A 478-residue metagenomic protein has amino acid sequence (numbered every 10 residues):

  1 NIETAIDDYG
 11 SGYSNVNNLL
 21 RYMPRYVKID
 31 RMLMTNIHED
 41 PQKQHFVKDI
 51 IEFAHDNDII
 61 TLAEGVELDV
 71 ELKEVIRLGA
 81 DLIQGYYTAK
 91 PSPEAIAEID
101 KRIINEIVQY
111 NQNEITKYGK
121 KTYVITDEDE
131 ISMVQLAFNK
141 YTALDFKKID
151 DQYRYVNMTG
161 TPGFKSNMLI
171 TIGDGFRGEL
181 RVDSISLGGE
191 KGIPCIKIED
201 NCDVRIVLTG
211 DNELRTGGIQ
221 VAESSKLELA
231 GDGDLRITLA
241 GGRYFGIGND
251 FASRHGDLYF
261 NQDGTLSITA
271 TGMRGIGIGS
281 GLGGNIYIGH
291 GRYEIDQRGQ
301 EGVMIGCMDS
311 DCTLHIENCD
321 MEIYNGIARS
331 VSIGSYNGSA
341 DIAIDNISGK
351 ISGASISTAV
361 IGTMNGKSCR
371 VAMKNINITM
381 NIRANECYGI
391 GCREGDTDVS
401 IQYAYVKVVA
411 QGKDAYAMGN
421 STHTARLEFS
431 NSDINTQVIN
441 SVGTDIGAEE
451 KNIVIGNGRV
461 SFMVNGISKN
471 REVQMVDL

Functional and structural regions predicted by a protein language model:
I2-K121: EAL-family c-di-GMP phosphodiesterase catalytic domain
I115-L478: A composition-driven surface/loop motif
